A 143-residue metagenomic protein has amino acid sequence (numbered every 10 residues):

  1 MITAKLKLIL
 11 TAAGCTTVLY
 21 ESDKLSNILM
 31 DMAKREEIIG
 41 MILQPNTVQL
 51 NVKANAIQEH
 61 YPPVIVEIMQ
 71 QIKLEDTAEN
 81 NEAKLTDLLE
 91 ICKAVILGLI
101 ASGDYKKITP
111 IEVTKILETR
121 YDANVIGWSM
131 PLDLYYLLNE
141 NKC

Functional and structural regions predicted by a protein language model:
M1-K34, P45-C143: Charged, amphipathic alpha-helical segments and their flanking helix caps
E37-L43: A short glycine-rich, His/Asp/Glu-containing loop-to-beta-strand
